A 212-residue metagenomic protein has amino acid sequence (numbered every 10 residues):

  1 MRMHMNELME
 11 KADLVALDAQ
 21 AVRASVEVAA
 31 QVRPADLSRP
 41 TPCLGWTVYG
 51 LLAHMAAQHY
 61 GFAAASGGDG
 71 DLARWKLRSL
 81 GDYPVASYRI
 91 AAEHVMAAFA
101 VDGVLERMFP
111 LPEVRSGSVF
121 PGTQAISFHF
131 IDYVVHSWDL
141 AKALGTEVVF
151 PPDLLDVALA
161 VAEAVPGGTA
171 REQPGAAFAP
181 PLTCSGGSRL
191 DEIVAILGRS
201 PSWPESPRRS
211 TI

Functional and structural regions predicted by a protein language model:
R2-A16, A21-A24, Q31-L44, A64-A86 (+2 more regions): Structured surface interface patches that mediate subunit assembly and partner/cofactor docking
L51: Extended, alpha-helix-rich binding/interface surfaces that flank or overlap catalytic cores and mediate recognition
